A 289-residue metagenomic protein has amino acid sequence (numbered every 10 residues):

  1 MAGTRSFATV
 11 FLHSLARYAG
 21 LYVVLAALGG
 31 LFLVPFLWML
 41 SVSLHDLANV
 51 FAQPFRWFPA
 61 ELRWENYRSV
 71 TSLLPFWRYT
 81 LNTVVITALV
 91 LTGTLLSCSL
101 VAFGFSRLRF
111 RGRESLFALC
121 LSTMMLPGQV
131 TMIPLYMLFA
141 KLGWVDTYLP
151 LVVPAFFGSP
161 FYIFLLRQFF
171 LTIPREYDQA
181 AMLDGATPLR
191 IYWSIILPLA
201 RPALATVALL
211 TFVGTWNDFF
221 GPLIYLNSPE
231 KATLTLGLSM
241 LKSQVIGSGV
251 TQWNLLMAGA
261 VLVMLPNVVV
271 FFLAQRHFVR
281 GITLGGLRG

Functional and structural regions predicted by a protein language model:
M1-L12: Short, Lys/Arg-rich, polar N-terminal cytosolic tail immediately upstream of the first transmembrane signal-anchor
Y18-G289: A structural signal for multi-pass alpha-helical bundles of membrane permease subunits that mediate small-molecule
